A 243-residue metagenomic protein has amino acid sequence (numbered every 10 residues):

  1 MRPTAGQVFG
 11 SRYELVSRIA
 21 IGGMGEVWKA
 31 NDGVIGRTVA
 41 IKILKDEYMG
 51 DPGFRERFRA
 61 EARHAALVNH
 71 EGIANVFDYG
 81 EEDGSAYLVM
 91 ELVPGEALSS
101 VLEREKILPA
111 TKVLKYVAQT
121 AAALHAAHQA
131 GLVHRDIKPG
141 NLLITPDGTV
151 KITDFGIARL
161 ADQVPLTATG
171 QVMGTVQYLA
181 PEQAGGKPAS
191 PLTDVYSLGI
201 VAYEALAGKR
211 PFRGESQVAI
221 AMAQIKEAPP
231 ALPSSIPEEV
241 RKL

Functional and structural regions predicted by a protein language model:
L15-G22, V27: Protein kinase glycine-rich loop
I43-L67: AlphaC helix of the eukaryotic protein kinase fold
Y79: Activation-segment/catalytic-loop signature of the eukaryotic protein kinase fold
D83-A97, V101, E105: Conserved short submotifs of the Hanks-type protein kinase catalytic core that shape the nucleotide-binding pocket
Y116-V117: Activation segment signature within eukaryotic-like protein kinase domains
T120-L132: Protein kinase catalytic-loop region centered on the HRD/HxD motif
A207-P211: Structural helix C-cap motif within protein kinase domains
